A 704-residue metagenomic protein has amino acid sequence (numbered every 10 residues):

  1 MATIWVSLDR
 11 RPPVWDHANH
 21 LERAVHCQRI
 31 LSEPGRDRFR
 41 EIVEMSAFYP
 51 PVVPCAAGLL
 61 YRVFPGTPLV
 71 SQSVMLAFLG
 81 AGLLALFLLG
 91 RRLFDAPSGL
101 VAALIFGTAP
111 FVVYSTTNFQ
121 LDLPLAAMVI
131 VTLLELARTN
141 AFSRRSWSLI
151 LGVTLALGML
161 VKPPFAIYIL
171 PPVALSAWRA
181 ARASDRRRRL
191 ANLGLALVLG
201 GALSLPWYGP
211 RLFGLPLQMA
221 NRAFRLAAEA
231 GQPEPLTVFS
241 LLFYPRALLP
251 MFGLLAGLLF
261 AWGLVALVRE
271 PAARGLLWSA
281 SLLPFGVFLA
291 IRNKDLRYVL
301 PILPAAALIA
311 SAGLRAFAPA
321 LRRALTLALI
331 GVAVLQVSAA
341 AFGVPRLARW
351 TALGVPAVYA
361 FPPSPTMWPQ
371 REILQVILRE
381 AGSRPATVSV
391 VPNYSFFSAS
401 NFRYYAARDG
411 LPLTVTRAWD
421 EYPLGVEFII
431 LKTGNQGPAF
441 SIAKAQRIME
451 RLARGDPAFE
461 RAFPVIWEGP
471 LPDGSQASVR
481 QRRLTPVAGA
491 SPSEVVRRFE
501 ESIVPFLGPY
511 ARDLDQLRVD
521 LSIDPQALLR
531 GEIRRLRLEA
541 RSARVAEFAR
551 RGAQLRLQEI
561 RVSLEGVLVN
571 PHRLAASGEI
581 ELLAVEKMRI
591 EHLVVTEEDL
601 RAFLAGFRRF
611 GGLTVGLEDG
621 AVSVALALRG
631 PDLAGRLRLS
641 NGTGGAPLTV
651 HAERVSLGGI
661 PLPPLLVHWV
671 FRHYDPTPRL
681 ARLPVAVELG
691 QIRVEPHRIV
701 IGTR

Functional and structural regions predicted by a protein language model:
W5, A18-M45, V52-C55: Extracytosolic helix-loop segments that constitute the early lumenal/periplasmic catalytic or substrate-binding loops
H20-C27, L157, Y168-A273, L283-R292 (+2 more regions): Transmembrane-lumen/periplasm boundary regions of multi-pass, lipid-linked membrane glycan transferases
G35, V332-E380, P392-Y404, G410 (+1 more regions): Membrane-proximal, lumen/periplasm-facing interface regions of secretory-pathway glyco- and lipid-modifying enzymes
L69-L93, V131, E135, V265: Transmembrane-helix motifs of polytopic, lipid-linked glycan transferases
Q72, F111-P124, D295-L296: Short acidic/glycine- and proline-prone juxtamembrane loop motifs at membrane-interface regions of multi-pass membrane
R92-L93, P97, T132-S148, T154 (+3 more regions): Membrane-interface transmembrane helices that cradle and orient dolichyl/undecaprenyl
A102-G107, L134, L155, M159 (+1 more regions): Short helix- or helix-capping micro-motifs that position conserved polar/aromatic residues at function-defining sites
L197-G201, L282, L308, L314-T351: Signature aromatic-anchored transmembrane alpha helix within multi-pass, membrane-resident enzymes that catalyze glycan
